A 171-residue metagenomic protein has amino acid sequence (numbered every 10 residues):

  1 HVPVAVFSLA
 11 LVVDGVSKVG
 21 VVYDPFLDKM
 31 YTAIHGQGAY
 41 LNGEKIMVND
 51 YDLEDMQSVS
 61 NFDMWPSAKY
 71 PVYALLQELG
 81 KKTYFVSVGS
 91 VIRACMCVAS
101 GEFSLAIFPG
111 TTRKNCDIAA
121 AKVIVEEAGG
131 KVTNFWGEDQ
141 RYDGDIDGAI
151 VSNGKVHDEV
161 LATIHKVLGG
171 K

Functional and structural regions predicted by a protein language model:
H1-Y40: DPxDG-like acidic metal-binding loop motif
A5, Y31, E44, M56 (+1 more regions): A broad, low-specificity signal marking well-ordered, structured residues that form hydrophobic/aromatic
G15, G43, G137-D139: Detector for glycine-centered tight turns/loop "hinges" at secondary-structure junctions
I34, G43, L161-I164: Short, flexible helix/strand-to-coil boundary loops that buttress conserved ligand/catalytic motifs in alpha/beta
L41-N42, M47-V48: A structural micro-motif at secondary-structure boundaries
N49-K171: An extended, acidic
